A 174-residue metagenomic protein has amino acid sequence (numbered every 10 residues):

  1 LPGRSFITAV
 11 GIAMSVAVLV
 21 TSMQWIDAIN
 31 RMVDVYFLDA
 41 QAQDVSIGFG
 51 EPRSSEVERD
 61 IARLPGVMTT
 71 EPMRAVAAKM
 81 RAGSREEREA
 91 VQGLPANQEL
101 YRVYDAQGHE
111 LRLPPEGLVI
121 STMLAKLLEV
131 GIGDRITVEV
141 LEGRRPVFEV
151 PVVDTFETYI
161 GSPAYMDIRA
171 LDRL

Functional and structural regions predicted by a protein language model:
L1-L174: Alpha-helical transmembrane segments of bacterial inner-membrane membrane proteins
